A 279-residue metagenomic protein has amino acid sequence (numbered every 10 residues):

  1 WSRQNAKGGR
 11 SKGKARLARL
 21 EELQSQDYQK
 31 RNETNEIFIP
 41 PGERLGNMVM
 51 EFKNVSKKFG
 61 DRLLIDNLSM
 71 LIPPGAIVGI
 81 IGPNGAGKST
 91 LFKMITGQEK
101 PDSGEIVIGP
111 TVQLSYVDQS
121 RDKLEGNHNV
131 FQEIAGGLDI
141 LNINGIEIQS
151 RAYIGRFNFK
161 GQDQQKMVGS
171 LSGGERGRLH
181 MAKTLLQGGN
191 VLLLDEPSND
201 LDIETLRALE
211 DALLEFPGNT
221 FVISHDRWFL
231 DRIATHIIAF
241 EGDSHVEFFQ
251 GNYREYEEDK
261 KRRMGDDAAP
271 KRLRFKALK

Functional and structural regions predicted by a protein language model:
S2, K7, E33, I39-K279: ABC ATP-binding cassette signature C-motif
R10-S25: Interdomain "pre-motor" coupling segment immediately N-terminal to P-loop NTPase/helicase cores
D27-R31: Amphipathic alpha-helical coiled-coil segments
